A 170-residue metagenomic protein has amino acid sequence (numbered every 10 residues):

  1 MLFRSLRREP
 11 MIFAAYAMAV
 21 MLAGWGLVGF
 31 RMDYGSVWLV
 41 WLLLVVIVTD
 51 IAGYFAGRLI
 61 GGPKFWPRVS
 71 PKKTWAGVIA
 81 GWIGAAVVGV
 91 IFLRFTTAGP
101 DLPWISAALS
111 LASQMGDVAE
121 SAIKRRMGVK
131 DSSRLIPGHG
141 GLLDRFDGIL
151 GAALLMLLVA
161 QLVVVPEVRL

Functional and structural regions predicted by a protein language model:
M1-L2: Short, small-residue-biased leader/transition segments that mark boundaries at the very start of proteins
S5-I12: Membrane-helix interface "capping/anchor" motifs
I12-G53, G57-P63, P67, T74 (+1 more regions): Hydrophobic alpha-helical transmembrane segments
